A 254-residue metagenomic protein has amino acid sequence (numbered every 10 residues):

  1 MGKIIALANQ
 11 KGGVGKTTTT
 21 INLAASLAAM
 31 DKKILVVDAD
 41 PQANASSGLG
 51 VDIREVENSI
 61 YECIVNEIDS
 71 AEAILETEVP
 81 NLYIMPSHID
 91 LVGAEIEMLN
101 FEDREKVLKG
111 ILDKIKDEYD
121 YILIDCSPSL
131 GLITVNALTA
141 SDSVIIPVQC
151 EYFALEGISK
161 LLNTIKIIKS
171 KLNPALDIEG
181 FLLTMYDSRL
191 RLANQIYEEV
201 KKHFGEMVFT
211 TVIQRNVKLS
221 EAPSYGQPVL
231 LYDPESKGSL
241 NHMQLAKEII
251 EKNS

Functional and structural regions predicted by a protein language model:
M1-S254: P-loop NTP-binding core
